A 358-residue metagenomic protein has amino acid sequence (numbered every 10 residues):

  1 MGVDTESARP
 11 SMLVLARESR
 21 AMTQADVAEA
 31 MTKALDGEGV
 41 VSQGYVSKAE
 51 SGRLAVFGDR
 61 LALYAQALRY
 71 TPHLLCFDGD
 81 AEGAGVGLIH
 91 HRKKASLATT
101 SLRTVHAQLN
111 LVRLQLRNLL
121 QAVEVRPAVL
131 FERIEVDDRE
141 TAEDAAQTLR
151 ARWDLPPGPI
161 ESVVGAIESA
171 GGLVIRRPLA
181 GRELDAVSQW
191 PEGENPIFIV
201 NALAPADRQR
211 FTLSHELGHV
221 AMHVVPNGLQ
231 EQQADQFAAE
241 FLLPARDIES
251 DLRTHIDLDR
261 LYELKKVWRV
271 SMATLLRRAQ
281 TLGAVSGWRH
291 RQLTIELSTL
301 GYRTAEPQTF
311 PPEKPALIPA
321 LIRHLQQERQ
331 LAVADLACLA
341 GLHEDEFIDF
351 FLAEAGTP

Functional and structural regions predicted by a protein language model:
M1-P358: Active-site hotspot residues in diverse enzymes, especially metal/ion-binding acidic/histidine motifs
